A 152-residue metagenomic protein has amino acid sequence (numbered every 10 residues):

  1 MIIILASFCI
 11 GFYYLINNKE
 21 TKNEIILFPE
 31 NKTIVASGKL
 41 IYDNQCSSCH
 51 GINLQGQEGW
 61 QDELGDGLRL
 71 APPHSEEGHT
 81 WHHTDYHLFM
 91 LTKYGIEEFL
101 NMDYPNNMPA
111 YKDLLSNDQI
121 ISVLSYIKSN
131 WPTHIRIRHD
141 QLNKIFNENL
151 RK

Functional and structural regions predicted by a protein language model:
M1-Y13: Hydrophobic membrane-insertion alpha-helices, especially the h-region of bacterial N-terminal signal peptides
L15-I41: Electrostatic cytochrome c docking/interface patches
T33, K39-L70, Y94-Y104, N130-I137: Periplasmic/extracellular electron-transfer cofactor-ligation site, primarily the c-type cytochrome heme-c attachment
K39, D43, F89, I121-K128: Non-transmembrane alpha-helical segments in soluble domains of secreted/periplasmic/extracellular proteins
K39, Q55-F89, N107-L115: Gly/Gly-Pro-rich "capping" loops immediately C-terminal to redox-active cysteine motifs in periplasmic/lumenal
N101-K152: Flexible coil segments in periplasmic/lumen-exposed cytochrome c-class electron-transfer proteins
